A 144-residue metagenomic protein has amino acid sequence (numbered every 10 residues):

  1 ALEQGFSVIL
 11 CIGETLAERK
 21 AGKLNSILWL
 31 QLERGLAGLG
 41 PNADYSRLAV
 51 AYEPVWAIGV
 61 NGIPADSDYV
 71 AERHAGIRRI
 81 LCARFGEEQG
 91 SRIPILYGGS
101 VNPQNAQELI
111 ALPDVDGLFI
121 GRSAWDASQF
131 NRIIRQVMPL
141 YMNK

Functional and structural regions predicted by a protein language model:
A1-K144: Active-site loop-to-helix "anion-binding N-cap" substructures in soluble metabolic enzymes
